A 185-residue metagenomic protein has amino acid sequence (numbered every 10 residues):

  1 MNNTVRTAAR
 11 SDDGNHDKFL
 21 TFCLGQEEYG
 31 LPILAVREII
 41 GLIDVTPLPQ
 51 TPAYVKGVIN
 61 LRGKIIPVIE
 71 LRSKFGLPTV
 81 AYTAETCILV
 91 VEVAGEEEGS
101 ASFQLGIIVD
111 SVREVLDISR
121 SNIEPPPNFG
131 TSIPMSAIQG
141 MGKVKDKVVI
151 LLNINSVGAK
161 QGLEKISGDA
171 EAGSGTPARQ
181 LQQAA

Functional and structural regions predicted by a protein language model:
M1-A185: An acidic, low-aromatic, low-complexity terminal/linker signal
